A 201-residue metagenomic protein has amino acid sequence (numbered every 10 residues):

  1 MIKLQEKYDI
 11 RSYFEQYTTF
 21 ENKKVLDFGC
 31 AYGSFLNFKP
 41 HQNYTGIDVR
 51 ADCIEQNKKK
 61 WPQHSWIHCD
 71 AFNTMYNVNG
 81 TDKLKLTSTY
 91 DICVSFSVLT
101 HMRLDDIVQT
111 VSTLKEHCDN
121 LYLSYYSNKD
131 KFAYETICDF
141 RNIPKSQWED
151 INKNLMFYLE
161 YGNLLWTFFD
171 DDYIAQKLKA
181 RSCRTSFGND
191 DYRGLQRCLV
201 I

Functional and structural regions predicted by a protein language model:
M1-K23, F28-L84, M102, D106-Q109 (+2 more regions): Class I (Rossmann-like) S-adenosyl-L-methionine-dependent methyltransferase catalytic domain, capturing the SAM-binding
K23, D91, D119: Conserved acidic residues
S88: Active-site charged/polar residues at nucleotide-handling catalytic sites that mediate phosphoryl, nucleotidyl
V94: A conserved beta-strand element that flanks and buttresses the S-adenosyl-L-methionine
S97-V98: Short catalytic micro-motifs in class I SAM-dependent methyltransferases
